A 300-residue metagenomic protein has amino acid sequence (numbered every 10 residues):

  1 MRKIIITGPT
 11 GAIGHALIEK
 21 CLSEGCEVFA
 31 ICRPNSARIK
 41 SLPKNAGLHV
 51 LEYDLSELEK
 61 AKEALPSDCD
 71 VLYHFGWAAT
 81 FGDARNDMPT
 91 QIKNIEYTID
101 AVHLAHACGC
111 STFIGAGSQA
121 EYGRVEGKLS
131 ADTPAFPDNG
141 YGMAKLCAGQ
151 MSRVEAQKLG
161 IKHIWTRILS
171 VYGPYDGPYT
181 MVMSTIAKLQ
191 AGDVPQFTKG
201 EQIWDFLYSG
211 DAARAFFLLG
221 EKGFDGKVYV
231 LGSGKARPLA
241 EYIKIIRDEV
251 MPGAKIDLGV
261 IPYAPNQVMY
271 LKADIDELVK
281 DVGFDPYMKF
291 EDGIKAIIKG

Functional and structural regions predicted by a protein language model:
I4-E24: N-terminal Rossmann NAD(P)H-binding glycine-rich loop of SDR-like oxidoreductase domains
E52-K93: NAD(P)H-binding glycine-rich loop region in Rossmannoid oxidoreductase-like domains and their noncatalytic homologs
H74, A78, I99-G140: Conserved Rossmann-fold NAD(P)-dependent oxidoreductase catalytic core, especially the SDR/UDP-sugar
D83-A84, H163-I164, S170, T185-L207 (+1 more regions): A conserved pocket-lining segment of Rossmann-fold NAD(P)-dependent short-chain dehydrogenase/reductase
F136-I164, Q190: Active-site Tyr-X1-5-Lys
L146, V171-M183, D193, S209-G210 (+3 more regions): Glycine/proline-rich active-site loop of Rossmann-fold NAD(P)-dependent oxidoreductases
P174-Y179, E201-A213, V228-D248, M288 (+1 more regions): Substrate-binding strand-loop-helix patch in Rossmann-like NAD(P)-dependent oxidoreductase/epimerase domains
K199, V228-Y229, A240-I243, M251-Y270: C-terminal "lid/loop" region of Rossmann-like NAD(P)-dependent oxidoreductases
